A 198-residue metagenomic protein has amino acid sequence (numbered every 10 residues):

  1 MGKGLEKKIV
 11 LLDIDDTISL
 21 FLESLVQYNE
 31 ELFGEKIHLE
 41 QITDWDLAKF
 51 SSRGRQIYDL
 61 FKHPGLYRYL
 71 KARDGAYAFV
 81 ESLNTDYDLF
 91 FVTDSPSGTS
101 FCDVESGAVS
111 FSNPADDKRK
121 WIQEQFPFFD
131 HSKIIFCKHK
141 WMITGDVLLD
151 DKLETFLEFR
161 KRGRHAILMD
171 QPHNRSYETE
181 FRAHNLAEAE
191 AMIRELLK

Functional and structural regions predicted by a protein language model:
G2-Q56: Active-site neighborhood of HAD-like aspartate-dependent phosphohydrolases
S19-L22, Q27, F91, G98-C102 (+3 more regions): Short catalytic/ligand-binding loop motif for oxyanion handling, primarily in non-cytosolic enzymes, centered on
E35-F50, Q171-A189: A short, conserved beta-to-alpha structural element at the edge of catalytic cores that scaffolds binding
E35-I37, D44-E81: Metal-dependent phosphoesterase signature
Y67, A76-D116, I122: Substrate-recognition element of Asp-dependent hydrolases with the DxDx(T/V) motif
P114, F126-D146: Donor nucleotide-activated moiety binding/catalytic core segment of transferases that use nucleotide-activated donors
L149-N185: Acidic, Mg2+-coordinating phosphoryl-transfer loop and its flanking beta/alpha structural elements, shared across
A189-K198: Short amphipathic alpha-helix with an adjacent loop that forms part of the alpha/beta core around
